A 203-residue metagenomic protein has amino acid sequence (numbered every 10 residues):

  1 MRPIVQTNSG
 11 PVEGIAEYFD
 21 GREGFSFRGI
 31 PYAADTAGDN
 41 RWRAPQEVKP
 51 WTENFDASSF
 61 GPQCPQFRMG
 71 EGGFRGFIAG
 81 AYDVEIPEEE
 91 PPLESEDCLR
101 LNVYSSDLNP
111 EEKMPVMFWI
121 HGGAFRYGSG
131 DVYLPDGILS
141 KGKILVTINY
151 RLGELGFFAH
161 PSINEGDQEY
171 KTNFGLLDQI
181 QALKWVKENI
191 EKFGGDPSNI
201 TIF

Functional and structural regions predicted by a protein language model:
M1-N173: Non-catalytic accessory segments of hydrolases
N109, E191-G194: Residue-level signal for alpha-helix termini/capping positions
P115-W119, Q179-W185, F203: Beta-strand elements within well-structured catalytic alpha/beta cores of enzymes that handle phosphate/sulfate esters
D131, P135-D136, L176-Q179, L183 (+1 more regions): Amphipathic alpha-helical segments in well-structured domains
E169-K192: Alpha/beta-hydrolase active-site loop
G194-F203: Alpha/beta-hydrolase fold nucleophile elbow
